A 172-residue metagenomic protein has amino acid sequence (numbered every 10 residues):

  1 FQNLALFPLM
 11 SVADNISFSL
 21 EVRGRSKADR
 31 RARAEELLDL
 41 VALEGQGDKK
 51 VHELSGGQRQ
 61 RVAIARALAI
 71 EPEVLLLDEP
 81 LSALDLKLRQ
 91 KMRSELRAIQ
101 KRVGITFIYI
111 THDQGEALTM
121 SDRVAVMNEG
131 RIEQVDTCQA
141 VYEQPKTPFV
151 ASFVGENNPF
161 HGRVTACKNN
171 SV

Functional and structural regions predicted by a protein language model:
F1-S152: ABC ATPase nucleotide-binding domains
K146-V172: ATPase nucleotide-binding modules
